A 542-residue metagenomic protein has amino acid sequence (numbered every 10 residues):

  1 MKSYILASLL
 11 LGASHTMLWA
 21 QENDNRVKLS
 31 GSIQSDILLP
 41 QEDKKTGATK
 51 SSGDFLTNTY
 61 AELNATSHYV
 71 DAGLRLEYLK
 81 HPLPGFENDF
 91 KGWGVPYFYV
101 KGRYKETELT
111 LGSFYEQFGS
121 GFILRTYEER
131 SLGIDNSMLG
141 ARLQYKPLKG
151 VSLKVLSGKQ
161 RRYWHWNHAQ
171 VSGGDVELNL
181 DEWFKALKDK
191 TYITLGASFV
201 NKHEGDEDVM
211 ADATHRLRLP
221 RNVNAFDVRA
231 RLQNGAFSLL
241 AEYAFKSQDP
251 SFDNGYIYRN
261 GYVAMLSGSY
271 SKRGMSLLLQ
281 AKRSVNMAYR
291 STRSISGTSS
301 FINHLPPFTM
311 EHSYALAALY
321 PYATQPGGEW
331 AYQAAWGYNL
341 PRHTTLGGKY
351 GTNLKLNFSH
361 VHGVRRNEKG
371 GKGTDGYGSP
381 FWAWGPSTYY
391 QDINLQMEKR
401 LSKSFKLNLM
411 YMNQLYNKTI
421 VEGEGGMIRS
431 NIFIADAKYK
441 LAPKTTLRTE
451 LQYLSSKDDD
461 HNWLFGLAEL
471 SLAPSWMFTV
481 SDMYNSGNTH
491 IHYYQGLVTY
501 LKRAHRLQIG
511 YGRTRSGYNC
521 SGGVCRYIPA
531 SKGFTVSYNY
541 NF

Functional and structural regions predicted by a protein language model:
M1-S30, F542: Bacterial Sec-dependent N-terminal signal peptides
Q21-T46, A65, V70-L74, L109 (+1 more regions): Transmembrane beta-strand segments of Gram-negative outer membrane beta-barrel proteins
Q34, L56, A186-K190, F199 (+1 more regions): Exposed, low-structure sequence patches enriched in small/polar residues
S51-G53, T57, A61-T66, G73 (+1 more regions): Long, low-hydrophobicity, solvent-exposed regions enriched in small/turn-prone and acidic residues
L56-Y60, W93-F98, S137-G140, L178-D181 (+3 more regions): Short alpha-helical segments and helix-capping/turn motifs at coil-helix boundaries
N64-K159, R273-I295, D460, S516: Outer membrane beta-barrel
L83, E87-F90, Q160-W166, K246-R259: Outer-membrane beta-barrel proteins
I134-T214, R221-F226, R231: Hydrophobic, small-residue-rich alpha-helical packing segments that form membrane-like cores
